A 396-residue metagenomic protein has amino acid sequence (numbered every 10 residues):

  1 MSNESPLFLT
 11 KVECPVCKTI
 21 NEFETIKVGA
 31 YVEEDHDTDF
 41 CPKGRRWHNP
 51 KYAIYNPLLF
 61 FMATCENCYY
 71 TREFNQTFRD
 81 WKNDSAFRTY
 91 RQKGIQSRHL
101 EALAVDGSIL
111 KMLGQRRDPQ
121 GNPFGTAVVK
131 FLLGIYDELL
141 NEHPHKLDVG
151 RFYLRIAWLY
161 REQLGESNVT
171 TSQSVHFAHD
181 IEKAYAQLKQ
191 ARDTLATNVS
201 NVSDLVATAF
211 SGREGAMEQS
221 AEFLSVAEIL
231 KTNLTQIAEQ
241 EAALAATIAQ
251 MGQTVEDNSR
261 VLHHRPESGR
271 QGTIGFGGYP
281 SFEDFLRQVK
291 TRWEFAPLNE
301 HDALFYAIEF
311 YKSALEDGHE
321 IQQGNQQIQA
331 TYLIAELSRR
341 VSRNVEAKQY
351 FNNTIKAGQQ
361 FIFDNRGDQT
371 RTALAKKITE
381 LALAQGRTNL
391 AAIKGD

Functional and structural regions predicted by a protein language model:
M1-G94: N-terminal cysteine/histidine-rich coordination modules
Y31, Q369-D396: Long, ordered, amphipathic alpha-helical scaffolds
I95-F295, G324-R340, K377-N389: Amphipathic alpha-helical repeat scaffolds of TPR domains
F131-L140, E309-D317, T354-F363: Amphipathic alpha-helical segments of tetratricopeptide repeats
E166-S167, I321, N344, F361: Alpha-solenoid repeat scaffolds
Y185-Q187, L315, Q322-Q327, A357-A382: Boundary/linker segments of alpha-helical solenoid repeat arrays
